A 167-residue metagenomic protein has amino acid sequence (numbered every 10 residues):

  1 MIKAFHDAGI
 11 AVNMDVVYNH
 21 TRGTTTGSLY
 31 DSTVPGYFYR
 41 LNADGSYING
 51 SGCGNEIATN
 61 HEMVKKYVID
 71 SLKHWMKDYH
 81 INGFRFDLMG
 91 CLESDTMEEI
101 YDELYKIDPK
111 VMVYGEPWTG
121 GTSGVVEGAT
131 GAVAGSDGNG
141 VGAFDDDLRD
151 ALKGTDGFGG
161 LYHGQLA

Functional and structural regions predicted by a protein language model:
M1-A8, R22-K66, D70-D78: Aromatic- and acidic-residue-enriched carbohydrate-binding clefts of CAZyme catalytic domains
F5, D15, W75, F86 (+1 more regions): Conserved, mostly hydrophobic/aromatic
H6-A8, L88-A167: Active-site-proximal helices and loops of the catalytic beta/alpha 8
A8-I10, D15, H80-N82, D108-V111: Short, well-ordered coil/turn segments that N-cap beta-strands
A11, E62-I69, N82, G90-E98: Conserved structured core elements
Y18-H20, G90: Conserved beta-strand edge residues that scaffold enzyme active sites
T21-R22, S94: Short N-terminal helix/helix-N-cap motif within the alpha/beta-hydrolase-1
I57, I81-F86: Glycine- and acidic
